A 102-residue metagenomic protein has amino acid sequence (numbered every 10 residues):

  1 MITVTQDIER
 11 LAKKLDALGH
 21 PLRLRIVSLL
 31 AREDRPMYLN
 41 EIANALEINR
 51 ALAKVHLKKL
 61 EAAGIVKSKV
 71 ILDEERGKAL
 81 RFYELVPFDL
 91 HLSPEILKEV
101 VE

Functional and structural regions predicted by a protein language model:
M1-D16: Short, Lys/Arg-enriched N-terminal segment that forms or immediately precedes the first helix of a structured domain
K14-N49, L72-E74, A79-Y83: N-terminal helix-turn-helix DNA-binding core of bacterial DNA-binding proteins
N44, E61-A62: Alpha-helical residues within the helix-turn-helix
L57-K58: Short, hydrophobic-biased segments on the C-terminal half of alpha helices that form "recognition helices"
E74-E102: Conserved segment of winged-helix/HTH DNA-binding domains
